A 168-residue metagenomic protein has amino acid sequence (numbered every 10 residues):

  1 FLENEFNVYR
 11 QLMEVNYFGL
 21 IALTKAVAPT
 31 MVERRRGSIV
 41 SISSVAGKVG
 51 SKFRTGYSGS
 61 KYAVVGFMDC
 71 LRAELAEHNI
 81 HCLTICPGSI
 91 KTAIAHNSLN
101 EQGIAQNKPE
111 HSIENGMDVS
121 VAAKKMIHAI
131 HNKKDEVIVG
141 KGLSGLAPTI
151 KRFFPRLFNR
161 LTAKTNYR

Functional and structural regions predicted by a protein language model:
F1, E5-R10: Substrate-binding pocket helix/loop in short-chain dehydrogenase/reductase
L2, V49-T55, G59: Active-site loop immediately N-terminal to the catalytic Tyr-X3-Lys motif of short-chain dehydrogenase/reductase
T24, S60: Active-site helix of classical SDR
A26-R35: A short helix-coil junction within the Rossmann-fold of NAD(P)-dependent oxidoreductases
S44: Residue(s) in the substrate-gating loop at a strand-loop-helix junction that position the organic substrate next
V49, C70-H81: Active-site-adjacent segment of SDR/Rossmann-fold oxidoreductases
E77-G142: SDR active-site lid
